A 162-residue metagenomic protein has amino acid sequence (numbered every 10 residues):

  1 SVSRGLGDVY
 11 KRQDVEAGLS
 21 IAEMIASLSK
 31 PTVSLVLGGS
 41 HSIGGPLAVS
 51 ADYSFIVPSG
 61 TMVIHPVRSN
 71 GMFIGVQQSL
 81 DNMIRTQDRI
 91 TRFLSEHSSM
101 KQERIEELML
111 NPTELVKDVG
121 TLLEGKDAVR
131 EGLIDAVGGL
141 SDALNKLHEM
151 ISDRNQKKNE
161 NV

Functional and structural regions predicted by a protein language model:
S1-Y10: Short, small-residue-biased leader/transition segments that mark boundaries at the very start of proteins
K11-L19, K30-P46, K117-T121: Gly/Ser-rich catalytic serine loop of serine hydrolases
A17-S20, I25-A26, L35, T86 (+1 more regions): Acidic/glycine-enriched connector segments
I21, A48, M62, I90 (+1 more regions): Terminal peptide-recognition signature
G39-I43, M62-H65, S69-G71: Short gly/pro/ser/thr-enriched loop/turn and capping motifs at secondary-structure boundaries
G44-Y53, P58-S59, E124-I134: Active-site-proximal glycine-rich helix-loop-beta segment
V67-E149: Charged, glycine-interspersed solvent-exposed loop segments at helix/strand-loop junctions that cap or gate access
M150-V162: Intrinsically disordered, low-complexity terminal tails
